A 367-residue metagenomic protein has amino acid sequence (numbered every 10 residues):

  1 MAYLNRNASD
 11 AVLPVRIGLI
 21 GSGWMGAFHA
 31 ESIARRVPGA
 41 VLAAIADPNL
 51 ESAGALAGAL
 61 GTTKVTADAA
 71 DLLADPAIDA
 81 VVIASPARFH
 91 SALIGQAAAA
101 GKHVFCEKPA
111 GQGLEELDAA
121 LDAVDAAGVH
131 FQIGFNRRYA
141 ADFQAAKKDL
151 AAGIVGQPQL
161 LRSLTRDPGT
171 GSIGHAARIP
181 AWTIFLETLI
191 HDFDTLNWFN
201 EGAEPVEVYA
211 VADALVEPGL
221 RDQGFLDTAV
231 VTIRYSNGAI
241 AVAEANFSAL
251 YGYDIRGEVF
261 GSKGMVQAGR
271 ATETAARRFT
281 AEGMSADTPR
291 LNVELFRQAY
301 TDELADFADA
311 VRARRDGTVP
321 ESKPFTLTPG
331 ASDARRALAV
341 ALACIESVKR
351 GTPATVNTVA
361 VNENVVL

Functional and structural regions predicted by a protein language model:
M1-A11, A80-I83, D309-L367: C-terminal helix-rich "cap/oligomerization" subdomain common to oxidoreductases
M1-L60: N-terminal Rossmann-like dinucleotide-binding module
T62-A69: Conserved SAM-binding strand-loop segment of SAM-dependent methyltransferases
T66, I83, F105-C106, F131-I133 (+3 more regions): Hydrophobic residues in well-ordered beta-strands that form the structural core
A80-A87, S91-F135: Beta-strand-loop-alpha-helix segment that lines the small-molecule cofactor/substrate pocket of alpha/beta enzymes
D122-H130, Q144-P158, G261: Basic phosphate/pyrophosphate-binding loop/patch that engages nucleotide-derived ligands
I173-I240, N246-Y251, S332: Rossmann-like dinucleotide-binding domain that binds NAD(P)(H)
G219-R221, S236-E303: NAD(P)-dinucleotide binding in Rossmann-like oxidoreductases
